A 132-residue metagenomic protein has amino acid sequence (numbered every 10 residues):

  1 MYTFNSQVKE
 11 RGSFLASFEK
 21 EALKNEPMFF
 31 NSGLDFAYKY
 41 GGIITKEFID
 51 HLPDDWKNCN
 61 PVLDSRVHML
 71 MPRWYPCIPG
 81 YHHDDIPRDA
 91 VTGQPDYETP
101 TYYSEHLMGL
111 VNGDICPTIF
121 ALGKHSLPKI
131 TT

Functional and structural regions predicted by a protein language model:
M1-N60: N-terminal auxiliary "cap/dimerization" subdomain that precedes the catalytic jelly-roll/cupin core of mononuclear
G41-Y97: Hydrophobic alpha-helical segments and helix pairs
W74-T132: Catalytic core of non-heme Fe(II) oxygenases with the double-stranded beta-helix
